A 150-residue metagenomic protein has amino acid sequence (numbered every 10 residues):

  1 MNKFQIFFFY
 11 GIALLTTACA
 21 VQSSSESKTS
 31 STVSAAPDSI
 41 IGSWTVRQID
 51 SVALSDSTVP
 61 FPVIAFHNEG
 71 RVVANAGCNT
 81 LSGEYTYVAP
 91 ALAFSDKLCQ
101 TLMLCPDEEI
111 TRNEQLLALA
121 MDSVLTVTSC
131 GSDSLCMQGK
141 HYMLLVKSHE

Functional and structural regions predicted by a protein language model:
M1-F8: Bacterial N-terminal signal peptides that target proteins for export
F8-T17: Bacterial N-terminal signal peptides
C19-E150: Lipid interaction determinants
